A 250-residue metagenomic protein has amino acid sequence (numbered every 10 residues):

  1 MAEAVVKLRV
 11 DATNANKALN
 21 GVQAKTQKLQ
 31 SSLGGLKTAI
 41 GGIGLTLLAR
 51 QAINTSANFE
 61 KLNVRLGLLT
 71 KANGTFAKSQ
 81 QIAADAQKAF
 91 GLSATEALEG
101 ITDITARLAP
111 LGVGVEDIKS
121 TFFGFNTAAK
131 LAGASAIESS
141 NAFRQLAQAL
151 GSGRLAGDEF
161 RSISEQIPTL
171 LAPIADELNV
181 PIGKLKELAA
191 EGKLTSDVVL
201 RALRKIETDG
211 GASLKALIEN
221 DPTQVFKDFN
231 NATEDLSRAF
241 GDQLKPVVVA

Functional and structural regions predicted by a protein language model:
M1-K17: Short, compositionally biased, intrinsically disordered N-terminal export/targeting signals, typified by the non-Sec
V5, V22-Q23, I40-F90, G100-P110 (+7 more regions): Small-residue helix-packing and pore-constriction motifs in hydrophobic alpha-helices
L19-G41: Membrane-penetrating hydrophobic segments
V113, A134-I137: Folded, non-transmembrane soluble domains that reside on the lumenal/extracytoplasmic side of membranes
F226, N230-S237, G241-V248: Membrane-interacting alpha-helical segments
